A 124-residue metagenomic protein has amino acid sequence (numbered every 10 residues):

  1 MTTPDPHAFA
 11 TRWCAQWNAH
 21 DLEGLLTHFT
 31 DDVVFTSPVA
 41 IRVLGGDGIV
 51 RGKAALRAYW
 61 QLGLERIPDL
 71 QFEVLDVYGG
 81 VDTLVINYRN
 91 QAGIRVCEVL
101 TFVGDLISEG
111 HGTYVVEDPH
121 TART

Functional and structural regions predicted by a protein language model:
M1-T27, D31, P119-T124: Short, low-complexity N-terminal intrinsically disordered segments enriched in polar/charged residues
T2, L64-T124: A beta-strand edge to alpha-helix "cap/lid" segment located at domain peripheries
P4-H7, A54, I94: A structural signal for well-ordered alpha-helical segments within the folded catalytic domains of diverse enzymes
F9, D21, Y59-W60, V96: Hydrophobic alpha-helical segments typical of transmembrane helices and their membrane-interface/capping positions
W13, L25, V33, G52 (+4 more regions): Hydrophobic pocket/interface hotspot
G24, T30-L75: A solvent-exposed, acidic/Ser-Thr-rich amphipathic alpha-helical stretch
